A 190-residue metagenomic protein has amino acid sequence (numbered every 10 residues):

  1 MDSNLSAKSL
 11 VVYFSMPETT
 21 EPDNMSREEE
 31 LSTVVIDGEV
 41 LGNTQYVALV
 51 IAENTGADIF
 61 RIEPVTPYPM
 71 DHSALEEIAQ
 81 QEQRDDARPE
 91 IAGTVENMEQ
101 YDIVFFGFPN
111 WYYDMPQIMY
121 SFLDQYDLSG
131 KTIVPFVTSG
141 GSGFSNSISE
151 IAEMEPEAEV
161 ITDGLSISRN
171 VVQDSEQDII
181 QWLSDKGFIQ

Functional and structural regions predicted by a protein language model:
M1-Y101, Y113, S184-Q190: N-terminal beta1-alpha1-beta2 submodule of the flavodoxin-like/Rossmannoid cofactor-binding fold
L10-V12, F60, F105, V134-F136 (+1 more regions): Hydrophobic/aromatic beta-strand patches that form the interior of the parallel beta-sheet core in alpha/beta enzyme
E18, P64-T66, G140, I167-V171: Residue-level detector of flexible, active-site-proximal loop/helix-junction positions within diverse enzyme catalytic
T20-P22, D114-M115, G143-N146, V171-S175: Extracytoplasmic/secreted cell-surface and envelope-processing proteins
T33-L41, F106-P109, P135-G140, S168-N170: Second-shell loop/turn segments in exported
Q45-L49, E53, Q117, S149 (+2 more regions): Solvent-exposed, polar/charged alpha-helical surfaces in well-ordered, non-transmembrane soluble domains, broadly
P69-E159: Helix-loop-strand module that forms the ligand-binding subsite of alpha/beta enzymes
V160-Q190: Glycine-rich phosphate/pyrophosphate-binding loop and the adjoining helix
